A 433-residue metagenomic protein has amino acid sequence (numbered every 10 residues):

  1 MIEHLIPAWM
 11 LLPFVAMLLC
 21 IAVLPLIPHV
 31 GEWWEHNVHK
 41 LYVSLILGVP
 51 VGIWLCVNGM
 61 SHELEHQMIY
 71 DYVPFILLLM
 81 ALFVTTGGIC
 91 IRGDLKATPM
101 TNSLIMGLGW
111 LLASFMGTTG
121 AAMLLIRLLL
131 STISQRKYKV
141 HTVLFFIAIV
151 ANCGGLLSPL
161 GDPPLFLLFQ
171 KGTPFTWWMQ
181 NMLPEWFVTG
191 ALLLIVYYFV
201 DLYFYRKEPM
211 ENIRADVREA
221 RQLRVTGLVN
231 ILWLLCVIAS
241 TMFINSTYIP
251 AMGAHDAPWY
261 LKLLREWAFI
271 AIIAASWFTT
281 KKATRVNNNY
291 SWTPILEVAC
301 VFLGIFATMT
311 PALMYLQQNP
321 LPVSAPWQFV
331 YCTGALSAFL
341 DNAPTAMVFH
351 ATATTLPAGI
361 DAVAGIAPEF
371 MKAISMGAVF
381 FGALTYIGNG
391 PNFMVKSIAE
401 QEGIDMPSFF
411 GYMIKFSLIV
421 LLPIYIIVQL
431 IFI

Functional and structural regions predicted by a protein language model:
M1-M10, E32-Y42, H62-P74, F175-E185 (+4 more regions): Interfacial loop-to-helix junctions that mark the boundaries of transmembrane helices in multi-pass membrane
M1-M10, F14-C20, L24-P28, L45-P50 (+3 more regions): Intrinsically disordered, low-complexity non-transmembrane regions of multi-pass membrane transporters
M10, Q67-L79, W177-V196, D256-I270 (+2 more regions): Alpha-helical transmembrane segments
M10-I21, H36-I53, Y72-L82, G107 (+3 more regions): Hydrophobic mid-bilayer segments of alpha-helices in multi-pass membrane transport proteins, especially secondary
L26-V30, P50-Y70, F83-T98, L111-L124 (+3 more regions): Transmembrane alpha-helix boundary signature
G52, A113, M123-Y138, T142-F146 (+3 more regions): Membrane-interfacial helix-loop connectors
L157-S158, L167, T176-V225, F380-I433: Juxtamembrane and boundary regions of transmembrane helices in multi-pass small-molecule transporters and channels
L234-T355: Transmembrane helical segments that form the transport core of multi-pass membrane transport proteins
